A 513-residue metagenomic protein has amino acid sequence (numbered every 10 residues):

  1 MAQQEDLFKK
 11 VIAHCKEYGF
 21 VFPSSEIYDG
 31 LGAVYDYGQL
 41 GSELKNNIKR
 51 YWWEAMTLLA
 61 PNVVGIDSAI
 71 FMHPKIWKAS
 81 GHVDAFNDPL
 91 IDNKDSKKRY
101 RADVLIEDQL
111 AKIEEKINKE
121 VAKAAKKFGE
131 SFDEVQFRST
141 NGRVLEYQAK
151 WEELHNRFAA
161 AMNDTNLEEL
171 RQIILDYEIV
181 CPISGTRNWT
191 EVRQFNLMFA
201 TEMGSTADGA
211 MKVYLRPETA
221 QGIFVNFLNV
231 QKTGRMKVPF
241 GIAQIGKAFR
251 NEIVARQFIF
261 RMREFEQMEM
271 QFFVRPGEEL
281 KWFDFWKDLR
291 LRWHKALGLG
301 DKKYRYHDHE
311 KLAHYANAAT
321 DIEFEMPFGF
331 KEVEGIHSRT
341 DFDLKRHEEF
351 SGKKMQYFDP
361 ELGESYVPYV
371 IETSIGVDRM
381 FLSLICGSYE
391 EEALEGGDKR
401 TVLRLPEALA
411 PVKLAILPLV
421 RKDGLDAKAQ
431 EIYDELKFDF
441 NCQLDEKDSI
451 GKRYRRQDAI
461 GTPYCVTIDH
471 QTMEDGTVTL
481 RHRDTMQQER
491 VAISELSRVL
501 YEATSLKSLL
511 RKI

Functional and structural regions predicted by a protein language model:
M1-I513: NTP/phosphate- and nucleic-acid-binding module
